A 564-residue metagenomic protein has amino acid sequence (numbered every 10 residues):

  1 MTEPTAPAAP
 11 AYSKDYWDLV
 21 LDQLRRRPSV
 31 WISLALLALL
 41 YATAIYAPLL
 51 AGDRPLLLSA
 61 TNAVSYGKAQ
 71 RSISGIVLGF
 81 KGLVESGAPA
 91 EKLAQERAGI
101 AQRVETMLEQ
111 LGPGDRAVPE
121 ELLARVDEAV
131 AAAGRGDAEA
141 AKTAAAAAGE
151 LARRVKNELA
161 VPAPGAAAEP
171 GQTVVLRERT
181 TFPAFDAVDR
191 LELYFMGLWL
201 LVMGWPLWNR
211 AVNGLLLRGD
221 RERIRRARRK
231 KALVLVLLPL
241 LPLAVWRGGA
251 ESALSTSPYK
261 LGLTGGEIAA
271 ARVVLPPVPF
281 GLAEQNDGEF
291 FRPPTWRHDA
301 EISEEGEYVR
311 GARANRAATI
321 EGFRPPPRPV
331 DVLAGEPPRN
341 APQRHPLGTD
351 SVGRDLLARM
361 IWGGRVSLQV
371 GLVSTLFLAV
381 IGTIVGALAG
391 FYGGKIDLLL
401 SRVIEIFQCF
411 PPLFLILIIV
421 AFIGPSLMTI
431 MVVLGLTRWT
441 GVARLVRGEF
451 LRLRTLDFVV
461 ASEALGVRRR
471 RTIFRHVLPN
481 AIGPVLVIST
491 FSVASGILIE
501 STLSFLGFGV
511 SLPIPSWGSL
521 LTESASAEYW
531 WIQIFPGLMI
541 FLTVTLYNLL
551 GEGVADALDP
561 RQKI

Functional and structural regions predicted by a protein language model:
M1-A379, P513, L520, S524-L542 (+2 more regions): Gly/Trp-centered helix-boundary motif
R218-R223, L233-V234, T349-I564: Alpha-helical transmembrane segments of integral membrane proteins, especially multi-pass inner/plasma-membrane
